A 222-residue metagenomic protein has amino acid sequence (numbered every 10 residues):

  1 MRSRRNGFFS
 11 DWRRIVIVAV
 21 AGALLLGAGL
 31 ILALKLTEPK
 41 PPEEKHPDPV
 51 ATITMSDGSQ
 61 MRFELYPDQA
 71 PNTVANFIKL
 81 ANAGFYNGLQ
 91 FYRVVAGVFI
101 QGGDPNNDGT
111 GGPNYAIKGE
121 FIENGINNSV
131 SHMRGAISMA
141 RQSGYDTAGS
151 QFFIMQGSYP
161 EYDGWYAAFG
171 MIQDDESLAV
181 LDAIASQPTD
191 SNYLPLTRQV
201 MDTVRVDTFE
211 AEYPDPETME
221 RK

Functional and structural regions predicted by a protein language model:
M1-K222: Cyclophilin-like peptidyl-prolyl cis-trans isomerases
